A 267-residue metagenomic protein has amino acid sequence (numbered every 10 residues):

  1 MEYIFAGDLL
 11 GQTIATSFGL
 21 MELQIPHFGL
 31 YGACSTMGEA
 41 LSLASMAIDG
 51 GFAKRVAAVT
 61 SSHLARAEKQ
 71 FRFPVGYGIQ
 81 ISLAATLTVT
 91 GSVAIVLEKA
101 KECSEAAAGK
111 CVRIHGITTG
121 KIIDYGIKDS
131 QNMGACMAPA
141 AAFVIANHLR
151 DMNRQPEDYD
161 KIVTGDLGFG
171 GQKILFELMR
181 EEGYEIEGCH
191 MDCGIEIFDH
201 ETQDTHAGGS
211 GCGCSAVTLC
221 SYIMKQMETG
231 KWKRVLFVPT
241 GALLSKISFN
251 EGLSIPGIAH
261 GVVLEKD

Functional and structural regions predicted by a protein language model:
M1, N132, Q155, G168-G171: Alpha-helix initiation/capping motif
M1-E2, G51-V59, C111-V112: Short secondary-structure capping/junction motifs at helix and strand boundaries
M1-E2, V144-D158, Q226-M227, K231: Phosphate/pyrophosphate-binding loops at sites that engage ATP/ADP/AMP, CoA/4′-phosphopantetheine, polyphosphate
Y3-I14, K110-T118: Short coil-to-beta-strand
G7-G11, S17-R55, S62, G134-A135 (+1 more regions): Claisen-condensing/thiolase-fold acyl-transfer catalytic domains that form or cleave C-C bonds in fatty acid
T13-A15, L64-K69, S104-E105, I122-G126 (+1 more regions): Short, well-ordered, mixed-charge alpha-helical segments that flank or form enzyme active sites
A53, A67-E68, V75-Y77: Membrane-interface helix-loop-helix junctions at boundaries between adjacent transmembrane segments
P74-A146, D151-R154, E187-I195, E201-D204 (+2 more regions): Condensing-enzyme catalytic core mediating Claisen C-C bond formation in acyl metabolism
